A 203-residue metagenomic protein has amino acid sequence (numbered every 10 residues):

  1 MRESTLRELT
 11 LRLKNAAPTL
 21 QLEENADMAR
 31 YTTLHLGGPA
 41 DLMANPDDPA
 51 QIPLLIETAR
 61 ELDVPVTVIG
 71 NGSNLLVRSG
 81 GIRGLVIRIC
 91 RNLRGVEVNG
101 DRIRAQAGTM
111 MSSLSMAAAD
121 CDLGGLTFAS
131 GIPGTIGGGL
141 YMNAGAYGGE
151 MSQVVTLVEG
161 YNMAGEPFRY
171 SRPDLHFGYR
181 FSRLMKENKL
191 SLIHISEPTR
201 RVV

Functional and structural regions predicted by a protein language model:
R2-I136: Anion-binding (especially nucleotide phosphate/pyrophosphate-binding) glycine-rich loop and adjoining beta-alpha core
G37-G38, A44-P49, L76-R94, Y141-S171 (+1 more regions): Structural signature of FAD isoalloxazine-binding scaffolds in flavoprotein oxidoreductases
E61-D63, E97-R102, A164-E166, K186-N188 (+1 more regions): Short, glycine- and charge-enriched coil/turn segments that flank and shape catalytic ligand pockets
N74-L75, S115-A118, L126-S130, N143-E150 (+2 more regions): A generic local secondary-structure boundary/capping motif
R78, R88, R180, R200-R201: Basic side chains
D174-H176: A short acidic/small-residue loop/turn micro-motif
I193-E197, R201-V203: Single conserved hydrophobic/aromatic residue that forms the stacking wall/gate of nucleotide- or nucleobase-binding
